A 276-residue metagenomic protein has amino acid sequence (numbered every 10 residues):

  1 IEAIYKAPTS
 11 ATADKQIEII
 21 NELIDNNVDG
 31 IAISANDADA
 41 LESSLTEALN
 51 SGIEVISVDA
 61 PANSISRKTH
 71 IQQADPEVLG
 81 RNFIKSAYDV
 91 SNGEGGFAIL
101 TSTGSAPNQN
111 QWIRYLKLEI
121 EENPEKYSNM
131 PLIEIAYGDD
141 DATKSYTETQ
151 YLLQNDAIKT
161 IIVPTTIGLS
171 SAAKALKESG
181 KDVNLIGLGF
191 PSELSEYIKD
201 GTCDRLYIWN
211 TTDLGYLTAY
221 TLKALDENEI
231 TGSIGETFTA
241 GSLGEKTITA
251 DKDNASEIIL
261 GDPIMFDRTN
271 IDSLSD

Functional and structural regions predicted by a protein language model:
I1, L79-F83, P107-S128, K144 (+2 more regions): Short, solvent-exposed amphipathic alpha-helices that sit in or adjacent to ligand/effector-binding or catalytic
I1-T9, G96-I99, I120-A142: Short beta-strand elements in bilobed, periplasmic/extracellular small-molecule ligand-binding domains
Y5, G30, A35, T69-H70 (+1 more regions): Short beta-strand segments enriched in small/hydrophobic residues
Q16, I71-F97, Q111, K144-Y146 (+2 more regions): Hydrophobic alpha-helical segments within soluble ligand-binding/sensing domains
N21-D25, G30-N50, L116, Y137-Y197: Hydrophobic alpha-helical
L41-V78, G96, S102, P191-D204: Flexible loop/hinge segments that line or gate small-molecule binding clefts
G104-N108, E119-N123, T221-D276: Hinge/cleft segment of the Venus flytrap/periplasmic-binding protein
